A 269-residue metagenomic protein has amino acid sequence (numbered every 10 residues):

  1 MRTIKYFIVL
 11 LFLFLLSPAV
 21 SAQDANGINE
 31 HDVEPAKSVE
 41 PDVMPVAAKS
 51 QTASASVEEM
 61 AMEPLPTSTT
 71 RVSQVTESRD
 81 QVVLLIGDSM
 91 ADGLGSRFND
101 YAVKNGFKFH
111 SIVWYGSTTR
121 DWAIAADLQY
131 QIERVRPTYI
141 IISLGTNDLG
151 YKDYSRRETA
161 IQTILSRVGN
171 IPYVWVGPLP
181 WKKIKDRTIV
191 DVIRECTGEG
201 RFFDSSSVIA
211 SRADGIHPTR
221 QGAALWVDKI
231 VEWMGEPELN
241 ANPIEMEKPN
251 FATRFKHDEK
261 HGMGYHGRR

Functional and structural regions predicted by a protein language model:
M1-L84, A91, S96, N105 (+2 more regions): N-terminal secretory targeting modules
L16, V103-N105, G169, C196: Short, structurally constrained coil/turn elements that cap an alpha-helix or connect an alpha-helix to the following
P41-M44, T69, S73, S89 (+4 more regions): Secondary-structure junction/capping motif
P66, T70, Q74, S78 (+4 more regions): Alpha-helical context
V72-E158, K182-I184: Conserved SGNH/GDSL esterase-like catalytic core that processes O-acyl groups on lipids and polysaccharides
A123-K248, M263-H266: Alpha-helical cap/lid subdomain in secreted, periplasmic, or secretory-pathway luminal O-acyl-processing enzymes
